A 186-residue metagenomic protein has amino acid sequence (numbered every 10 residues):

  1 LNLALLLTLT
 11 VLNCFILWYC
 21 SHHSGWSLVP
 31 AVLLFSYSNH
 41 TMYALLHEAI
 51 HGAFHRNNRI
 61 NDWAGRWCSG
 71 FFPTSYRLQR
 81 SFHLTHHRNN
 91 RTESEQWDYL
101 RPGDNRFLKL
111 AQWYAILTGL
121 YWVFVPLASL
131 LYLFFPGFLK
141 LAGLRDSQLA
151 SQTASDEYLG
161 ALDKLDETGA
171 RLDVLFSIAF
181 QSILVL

Functional and structural regions predicted by a protein language model:
L1-G25, V29-P30: Topogenic membrane-insertion module of multi-pass membrane proteins
N2-T10, N58, D173-S182: Short hydrophobic alpha-helical membrane-embedded segments
L9-N13, N39, Y43, F180-V185: Alpha-helical transmembrane segments of multipass membrane proteins
F15-H22, F71, F134, L186: Structural signature of transmembrane alpha-helix termini at the membrane-water interface
C20-A44, W63-R77: Membrane-embedded alpha-helical segments that form the functional core of polytopic membrane enzymes, especially those
L28-S36, E95-L186: Hydrophobic transmembrane alpha-helical segments that form the core helix bundle of multi-pass membrane enzymes
I50-R56, I60-G119: Intramembrane catalytic core of multi-pass membrane enzymes that act on lipidic substrates
